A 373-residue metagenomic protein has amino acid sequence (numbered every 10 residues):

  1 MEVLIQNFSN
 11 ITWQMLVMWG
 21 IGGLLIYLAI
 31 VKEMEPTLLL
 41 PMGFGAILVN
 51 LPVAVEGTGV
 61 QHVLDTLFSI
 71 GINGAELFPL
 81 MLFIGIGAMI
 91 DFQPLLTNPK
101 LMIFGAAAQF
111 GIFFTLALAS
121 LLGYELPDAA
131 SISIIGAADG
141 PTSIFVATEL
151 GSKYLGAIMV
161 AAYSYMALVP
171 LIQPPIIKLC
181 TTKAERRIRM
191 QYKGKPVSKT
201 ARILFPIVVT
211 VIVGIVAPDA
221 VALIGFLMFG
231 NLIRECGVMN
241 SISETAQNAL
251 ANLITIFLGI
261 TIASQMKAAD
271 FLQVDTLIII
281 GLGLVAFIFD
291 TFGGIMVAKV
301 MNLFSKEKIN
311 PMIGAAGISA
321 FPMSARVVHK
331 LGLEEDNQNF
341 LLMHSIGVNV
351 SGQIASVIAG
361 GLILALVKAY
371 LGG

Functional and structural regions predicted by a protein language model:
M1-N10, V31-K32, M42-L77, L232-T255 (+1 more regions): Hydrophobic transmembrane alpha-helices of multi-pass solute/ion transporters
Q6-M18, T66-L82, D128-G136, Y163 (+3 more regions): Structural signature of hydrophobic alpha-helical transmembrane segments
L51-T66, G87-L96, L118-A129, A269: Transmembrane alpha-helix boundary signature
I70, I84-M89, I103-F114, L118 (+3 more regions): Alpha-helical membrane segments and immediately flanking helix-loop junctions that form or couple to the substrate/ion
P94-L116, K267-G294, S345, N349: Entry/N-cap segments of selected transmembrane alpha helices and their immediately preceding amphipathic helices
K153-L171, I280-F289, I313-A316: Alpha-helical transmembrane segments
S164-V238: Membrane-embedded hairpin module used as a gating/binding unit in multi-pass transport and secretion proteins
V209-G294: Transmembrane helical segments that form the transport core of multi-pass membrane transport proteins
